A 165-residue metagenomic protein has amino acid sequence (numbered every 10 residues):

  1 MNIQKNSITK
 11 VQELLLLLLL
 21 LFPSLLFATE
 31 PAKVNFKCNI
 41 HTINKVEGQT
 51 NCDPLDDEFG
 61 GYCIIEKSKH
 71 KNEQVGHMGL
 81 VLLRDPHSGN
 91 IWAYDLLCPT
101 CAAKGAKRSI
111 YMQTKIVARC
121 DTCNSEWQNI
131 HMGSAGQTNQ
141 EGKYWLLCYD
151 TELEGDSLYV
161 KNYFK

Functional and structural regions predicted by a protein language model:
M1-K33: Bacterial Sec-dependent N-terminal signal peptides
T29-M112, D150-K165: N-terminal pre-ligand scaffold of iron-sulfur
H70, N90-W92, T122, I130-S134: N-terminal start-of-chain detector that recognizes signal peptides and the immediate post-cleavage beginning
S109-I110, I116, Q137: Second-shell loop/turn segments in exported
I116-S125: Cysteine-rich micro-motifs
N124-K165: Short Fe-S-cluster ligation motifs
